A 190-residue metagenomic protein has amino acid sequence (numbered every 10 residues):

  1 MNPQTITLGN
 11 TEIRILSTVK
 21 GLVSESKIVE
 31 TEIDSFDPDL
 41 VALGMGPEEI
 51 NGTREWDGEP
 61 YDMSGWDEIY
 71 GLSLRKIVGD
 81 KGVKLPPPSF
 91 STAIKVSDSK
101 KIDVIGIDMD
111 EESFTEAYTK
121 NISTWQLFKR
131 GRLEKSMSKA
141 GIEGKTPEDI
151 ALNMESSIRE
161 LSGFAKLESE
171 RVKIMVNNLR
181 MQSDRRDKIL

Functional and structural regions predicted by a protein language model:
M1-I13: N- or domain-start disorder-to-order transition segments that initiate the globular core
L8, P38, D98-S99: Surface-exposed, charge/polar-rich loops and edge strands
E12-R14, D39-V41, R185-L190: Generic beta-sheet signal
R14, A42, D103-I107: Hydrophobic/aromatic beta-strand patches that form the interior of the parallel beta-sheet core in alpha/beta enzyme
G21: Polar-ligand-bearing catalytic/cofactor-coordination segments of membrane-embedded or membrane-tethered inner-membrane
I33, D37-M45: Proline-aspartate-enriched helix->loop->beta-strand connector
G52-R186: Hydrophobic, often amphipathic alpha-helical segments used for membrane interaction and targeting
